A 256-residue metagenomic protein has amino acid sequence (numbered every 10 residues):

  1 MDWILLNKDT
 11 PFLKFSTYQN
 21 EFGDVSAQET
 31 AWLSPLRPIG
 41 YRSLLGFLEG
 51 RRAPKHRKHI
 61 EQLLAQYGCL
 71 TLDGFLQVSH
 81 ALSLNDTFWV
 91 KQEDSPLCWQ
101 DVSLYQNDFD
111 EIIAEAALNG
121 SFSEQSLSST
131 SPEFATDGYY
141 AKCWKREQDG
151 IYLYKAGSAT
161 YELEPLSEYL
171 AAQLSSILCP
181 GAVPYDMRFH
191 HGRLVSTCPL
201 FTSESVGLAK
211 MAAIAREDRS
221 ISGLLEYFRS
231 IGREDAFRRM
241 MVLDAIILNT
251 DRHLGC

Functional and structural regions predicted by a protein language model:
M1-L248: Phosphate/dinucleotide-binding and metal-coordinating scaffold of catalytic cores in nucleotide-dependent enzymes
H253-C256: Catalytic activation segment of kinase domains across protein kinase-like and atypical kinase folds
